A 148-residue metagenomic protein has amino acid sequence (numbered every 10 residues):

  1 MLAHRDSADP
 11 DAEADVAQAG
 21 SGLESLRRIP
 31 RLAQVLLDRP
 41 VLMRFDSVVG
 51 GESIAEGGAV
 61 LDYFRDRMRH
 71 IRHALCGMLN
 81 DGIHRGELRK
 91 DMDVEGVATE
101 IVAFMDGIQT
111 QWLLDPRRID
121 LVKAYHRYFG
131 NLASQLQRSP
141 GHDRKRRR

Functional and structural regions predicted by a protein language model:
M1-A8, R67, I71, L75 (+1 more regions): Hydrophobic/aromatic residues within well-ordered alpha-helical segments
L2-M43, V94-I101, P140-G141, R147-R148: Hydrophobic alpha-helical connector segments
G20, D38-V41, G58-H84: Amphipathic alpha-helical packing segments from all-alpha helical-bundle domains
V48-E56: Short helix-capping/turn signature of helix-turn-helix
V60-R65, R69, I83-G130, S139-R148: Hydrophobic/aromatic-rich alpha-helical bundle segments in the mid-to-C-terminal region
M78, N131-Q135: C-terminal alpha-helix
